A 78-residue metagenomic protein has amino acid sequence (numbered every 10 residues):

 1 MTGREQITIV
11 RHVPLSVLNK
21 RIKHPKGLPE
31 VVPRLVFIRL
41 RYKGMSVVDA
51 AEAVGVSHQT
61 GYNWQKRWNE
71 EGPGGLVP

Functional and structural regions predicted by a protein language model:
M1-V32, I38-P78: Short, basic alpha-helical/linker "hinge" immediately adjacent to a nucleic-acid-recognition surface
